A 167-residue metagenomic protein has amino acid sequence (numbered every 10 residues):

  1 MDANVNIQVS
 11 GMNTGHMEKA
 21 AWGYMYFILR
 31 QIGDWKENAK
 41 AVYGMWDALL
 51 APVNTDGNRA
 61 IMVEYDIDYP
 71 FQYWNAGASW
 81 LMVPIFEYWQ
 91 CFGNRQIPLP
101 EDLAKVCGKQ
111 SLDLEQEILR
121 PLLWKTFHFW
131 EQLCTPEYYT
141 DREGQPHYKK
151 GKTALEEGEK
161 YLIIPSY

Functional and structural regions predicted by a protein language model:
M1-C107, D113-E117: Substrate-binding groove/exosite segments of carbohydrate-active enzymes
M25-A39, L122-Y138: Long, well-ordered core segments of solenoidal/helical folds
P52, P70, P98-P100, P121 (+3 more regions): Proline-rich intrinsically disordered, low-complexity coils
Q96-Q110, T140-T153: Short helix/loop segment immediately N-terminal to the Walker
P100-K109, L119-L133: Serine-hydrolase-like catalytic core of hydrolytic proteins
K125-Y167: Acidic/histidine-rich catalytic neighborhood
